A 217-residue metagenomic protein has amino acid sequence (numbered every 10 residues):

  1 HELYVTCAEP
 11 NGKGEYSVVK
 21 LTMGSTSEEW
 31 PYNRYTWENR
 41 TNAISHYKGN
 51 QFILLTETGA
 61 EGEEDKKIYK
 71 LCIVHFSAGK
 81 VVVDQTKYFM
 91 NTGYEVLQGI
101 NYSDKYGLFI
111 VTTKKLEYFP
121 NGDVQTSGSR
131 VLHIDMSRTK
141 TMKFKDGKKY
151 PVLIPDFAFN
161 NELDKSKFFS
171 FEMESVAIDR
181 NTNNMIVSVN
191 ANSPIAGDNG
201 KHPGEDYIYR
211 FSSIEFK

Functional and structural regions predicted by a protein language model:
H1, H46-G49, Y102-Y106, D179-T182: Residue-level detector of Asp-centered blade-edge/turn motifs that repeat once per structural unit in beta-propeller
E9-K13, T58-E64, K115-P120, N192-A196: Short glycine/acidic-enriched loop and turn motifs that connect beta-strands
G14-S25, K66-A78, D123-K143, N199-K217: Beta-propeller blade signature
S27-Y35, V82-M90, I154-S166: A short beta-strand motif characteristic of beta-propeller blades
T36-Y47, T92-N101, F168-A177: Repeated scaffold domains used in trafficking and secretory/extracellular systems, primarily beta-propellers
T92-F157: Loop/turn-rich, solvent-exposed surfaces of beta-rich toroidal or solenoidal domains
K143-R180: Conserved blade-ending motifs and adjacent loop-strand segments that build the rim/top face of beta-propeller domains
S175-K217: Blade-level signature of beta-propeller repeat domains, shared across WD40, Kelch, NHL, RCC1 and BNR/Asp-box propellers
